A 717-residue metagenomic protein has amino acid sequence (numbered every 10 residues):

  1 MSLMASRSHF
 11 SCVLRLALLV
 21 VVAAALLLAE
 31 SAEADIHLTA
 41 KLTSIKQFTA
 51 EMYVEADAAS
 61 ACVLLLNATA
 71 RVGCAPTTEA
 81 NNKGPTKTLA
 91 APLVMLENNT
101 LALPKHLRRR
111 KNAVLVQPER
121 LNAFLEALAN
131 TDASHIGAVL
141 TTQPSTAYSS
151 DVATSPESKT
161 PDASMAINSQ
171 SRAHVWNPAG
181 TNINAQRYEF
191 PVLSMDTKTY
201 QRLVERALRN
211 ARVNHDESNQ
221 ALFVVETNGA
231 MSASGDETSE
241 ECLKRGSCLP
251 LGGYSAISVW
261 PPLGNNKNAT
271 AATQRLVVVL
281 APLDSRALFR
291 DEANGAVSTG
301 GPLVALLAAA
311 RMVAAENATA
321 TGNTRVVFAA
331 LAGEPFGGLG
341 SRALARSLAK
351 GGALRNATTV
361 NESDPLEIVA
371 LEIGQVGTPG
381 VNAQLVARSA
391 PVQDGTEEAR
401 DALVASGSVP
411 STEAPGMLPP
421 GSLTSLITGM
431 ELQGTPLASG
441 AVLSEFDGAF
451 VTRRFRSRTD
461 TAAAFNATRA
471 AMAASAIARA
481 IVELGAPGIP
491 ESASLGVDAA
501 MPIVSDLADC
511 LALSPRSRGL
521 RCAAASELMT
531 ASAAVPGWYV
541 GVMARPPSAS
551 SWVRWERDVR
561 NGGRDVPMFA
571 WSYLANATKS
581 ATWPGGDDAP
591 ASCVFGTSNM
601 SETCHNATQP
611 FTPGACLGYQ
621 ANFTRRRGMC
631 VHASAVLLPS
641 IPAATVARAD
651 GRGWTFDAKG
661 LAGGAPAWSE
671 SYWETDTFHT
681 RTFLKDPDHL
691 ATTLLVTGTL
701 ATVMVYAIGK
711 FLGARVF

Functional and structural regions predicted by a protein language model:
L3-F717: Secretory-pathway/membrane protein signature
